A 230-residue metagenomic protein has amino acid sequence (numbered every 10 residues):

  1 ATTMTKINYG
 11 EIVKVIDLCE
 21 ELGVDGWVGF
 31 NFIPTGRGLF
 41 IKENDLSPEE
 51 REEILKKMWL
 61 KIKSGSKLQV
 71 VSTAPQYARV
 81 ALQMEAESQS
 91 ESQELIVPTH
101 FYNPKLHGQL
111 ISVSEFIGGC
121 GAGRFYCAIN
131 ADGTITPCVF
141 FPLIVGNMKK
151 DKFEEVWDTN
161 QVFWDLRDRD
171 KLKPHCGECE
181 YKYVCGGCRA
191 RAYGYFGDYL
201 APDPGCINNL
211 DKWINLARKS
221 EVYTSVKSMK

Functional and structural regions predicted by a protein language model:
A1-G119, A131-D132, I144: Radical SAM enzyme [4Fe-4S]-AdoMet core and its adjacent flexible, acidic and glycine-rich loops/tails across
P34-T35, P75-K212: Accessory C-terminal segments flanking Radical SAM cores
K42-N44, N208, V226-M229: Juxtamembrane helix-loop transition sites at the ends of transmembrane segments in multi-pass membrane proteins
L46-P48, C206-N209, L216: Short alpha-helix boundary/capping motifs
N215-K230: Iron-sulfur (Fe-S) cluster-binding modules
